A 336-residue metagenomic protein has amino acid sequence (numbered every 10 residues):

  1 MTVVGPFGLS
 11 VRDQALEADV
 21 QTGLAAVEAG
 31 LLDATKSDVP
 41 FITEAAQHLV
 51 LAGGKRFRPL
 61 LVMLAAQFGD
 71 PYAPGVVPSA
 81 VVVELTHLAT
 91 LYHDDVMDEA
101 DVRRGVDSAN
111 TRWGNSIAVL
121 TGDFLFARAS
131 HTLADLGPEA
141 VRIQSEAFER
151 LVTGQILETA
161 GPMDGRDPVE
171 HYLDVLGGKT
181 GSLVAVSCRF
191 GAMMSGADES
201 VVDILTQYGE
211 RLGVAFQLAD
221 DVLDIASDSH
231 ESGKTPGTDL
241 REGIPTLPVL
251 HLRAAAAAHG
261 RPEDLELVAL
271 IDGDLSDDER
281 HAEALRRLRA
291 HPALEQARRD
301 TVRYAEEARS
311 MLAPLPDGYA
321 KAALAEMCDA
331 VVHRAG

Functional and structural regions predicted by a protein language model:
M1-G336: All-alpha prenyltransferase/terpene-synthase fold signal
